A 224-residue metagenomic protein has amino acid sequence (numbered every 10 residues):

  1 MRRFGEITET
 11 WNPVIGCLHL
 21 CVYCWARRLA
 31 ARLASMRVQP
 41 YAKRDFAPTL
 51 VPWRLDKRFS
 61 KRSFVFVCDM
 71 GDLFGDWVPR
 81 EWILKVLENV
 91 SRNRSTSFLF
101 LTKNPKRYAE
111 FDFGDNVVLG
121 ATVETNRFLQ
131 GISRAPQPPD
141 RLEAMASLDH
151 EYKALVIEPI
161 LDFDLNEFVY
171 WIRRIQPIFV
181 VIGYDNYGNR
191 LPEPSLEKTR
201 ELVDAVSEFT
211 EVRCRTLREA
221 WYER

Functional and structural regions predicted by a protein language model:
M1-F66, D72: N-terminal [4Fe-4S]-dependent radical SAM core
F4-G5, A34, Q39, F46 (+4 more regions): Small/flexible residues
F46-T210: Conserved AdoMet/S-adenosylmethionine-binding subsite of the radical SAM
T210-R224: C-terminal accessory extensions appended to soluble enzyme cores
